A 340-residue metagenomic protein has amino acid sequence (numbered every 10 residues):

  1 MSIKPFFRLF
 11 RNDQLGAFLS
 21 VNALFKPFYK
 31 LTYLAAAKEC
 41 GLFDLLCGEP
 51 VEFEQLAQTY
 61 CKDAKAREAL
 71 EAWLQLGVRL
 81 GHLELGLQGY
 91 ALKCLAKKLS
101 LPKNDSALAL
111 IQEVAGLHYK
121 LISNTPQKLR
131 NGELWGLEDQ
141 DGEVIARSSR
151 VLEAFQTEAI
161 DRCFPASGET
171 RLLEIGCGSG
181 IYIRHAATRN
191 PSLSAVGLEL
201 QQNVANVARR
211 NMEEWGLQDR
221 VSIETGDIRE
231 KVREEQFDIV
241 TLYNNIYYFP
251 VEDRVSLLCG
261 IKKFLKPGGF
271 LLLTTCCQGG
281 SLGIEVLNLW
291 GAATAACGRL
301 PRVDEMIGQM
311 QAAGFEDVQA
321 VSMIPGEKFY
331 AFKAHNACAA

Functional and structural regions predicted by a protein language model:
L24, A36-A37, E71, L76-T170: Conserved Class I S-adenosyl-L-methionine-dependent methyltransferase catalytic core
S179-P191: Conserved SAM-binding loop of SAM-dependent methyltransferases across substrates and taxa, primarily the Class I
Q201-N203: Conserved SAM/SAH-binding beta-strand->alpha-helix loop
R229-V240: A short acidic, Gly/Pro-enriched loop at the edge of an enzyme's catalytic core that lines a small-molecule cofactor
V255-P267: A short glycine-rich, Lys/Arg-flanked "PGG" loop and its adjoining helix->strand segment in the class I
G268-T275: Conserved beta-strand signature within the Rossmann-like core of class I S-adenosyl-L-methionine
Q278-A296: Short, glycine-/aromatic-enriched active-site segment of Class I SAM-dependent methyltransferases
G298-A313: Short alpha-helix
